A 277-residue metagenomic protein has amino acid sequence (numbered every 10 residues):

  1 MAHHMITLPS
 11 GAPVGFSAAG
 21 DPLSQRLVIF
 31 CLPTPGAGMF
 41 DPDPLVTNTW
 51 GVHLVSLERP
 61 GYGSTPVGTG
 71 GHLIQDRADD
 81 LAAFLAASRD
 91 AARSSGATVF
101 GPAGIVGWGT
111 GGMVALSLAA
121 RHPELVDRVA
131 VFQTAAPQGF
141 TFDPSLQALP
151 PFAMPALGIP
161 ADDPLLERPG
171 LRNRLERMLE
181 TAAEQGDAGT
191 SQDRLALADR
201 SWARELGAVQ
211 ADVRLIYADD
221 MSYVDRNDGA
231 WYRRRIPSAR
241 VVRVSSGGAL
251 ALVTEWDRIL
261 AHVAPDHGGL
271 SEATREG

Functional and structural regions predicted by a protein language model:
A12-P66: Conserved HGGG/HGGXW glycine-rich cap/lid loop of the alpha/beta-hydrolase fold
D76-A103: Conserved acidic catalytic loop of the alpha/beta-hydrolase fold
G107-G111, A115: Gly/Ala-rich beta-loop-alpha elbow adjacent to hydrolase catalytic centers
V129-P155: Flexible "cap/lid" loop of the alpha/beta hydrolase fold
L149-R204, R214: Alpha/beta-hydrolase
V209, L215-Y217: Short beta-strand/loop motif that positions the catalytic acidic residue of the alpha/beta-hydrolase fold
S222-D228: Conserved alpha/beta-hydrolase "acid-adjacent" motif
S238-G277: Catalytic active-site module of serine/aspartate enzymes centered on a nucleophile-bearing elbow/loop
